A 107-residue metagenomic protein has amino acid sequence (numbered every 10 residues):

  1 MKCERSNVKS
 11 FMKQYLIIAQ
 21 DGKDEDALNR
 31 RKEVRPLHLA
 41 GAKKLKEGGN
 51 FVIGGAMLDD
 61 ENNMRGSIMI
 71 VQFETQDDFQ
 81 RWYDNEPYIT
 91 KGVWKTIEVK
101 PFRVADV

Functional and structural regions predicted by a protein language model:
K2-V107: Conserved, structured core segments of small domains
